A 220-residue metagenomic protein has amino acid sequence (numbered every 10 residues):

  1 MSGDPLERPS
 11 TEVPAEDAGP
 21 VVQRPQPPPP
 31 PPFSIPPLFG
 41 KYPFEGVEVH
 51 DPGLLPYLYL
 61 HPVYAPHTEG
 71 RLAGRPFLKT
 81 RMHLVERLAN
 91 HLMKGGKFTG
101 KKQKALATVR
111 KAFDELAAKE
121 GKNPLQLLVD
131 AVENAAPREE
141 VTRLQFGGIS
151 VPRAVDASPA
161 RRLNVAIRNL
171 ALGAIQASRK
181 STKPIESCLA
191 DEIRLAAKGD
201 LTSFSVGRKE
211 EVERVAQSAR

Functional and structural regions predicted by a protein language model:
S2-L106, R110-R220: Strongly charged
